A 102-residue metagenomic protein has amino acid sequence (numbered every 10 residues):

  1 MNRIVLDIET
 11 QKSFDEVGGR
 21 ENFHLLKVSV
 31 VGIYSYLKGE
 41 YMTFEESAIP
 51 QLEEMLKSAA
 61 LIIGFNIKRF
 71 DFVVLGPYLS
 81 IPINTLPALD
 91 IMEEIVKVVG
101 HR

Functional and structural regions predicted by a protein language model:
M1-L61: Conserved RNase H-like, two-metal-ion catalytic cores of nucleic-acid enzymes
L37-R102: Conserved DEDDh/DEDDy metal-dependent 3′-5′ exonuclease domain
